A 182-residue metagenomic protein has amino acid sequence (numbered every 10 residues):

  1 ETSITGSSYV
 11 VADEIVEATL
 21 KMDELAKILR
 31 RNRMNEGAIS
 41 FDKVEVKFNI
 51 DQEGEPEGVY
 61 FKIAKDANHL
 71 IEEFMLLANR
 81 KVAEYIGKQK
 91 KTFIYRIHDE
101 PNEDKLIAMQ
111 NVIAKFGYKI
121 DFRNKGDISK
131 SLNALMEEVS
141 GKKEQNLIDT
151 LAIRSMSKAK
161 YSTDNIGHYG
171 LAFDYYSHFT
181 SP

Functional and structural regions predicted by a protein language model:
E1-P182: Conserved, carboxylate-rich catalytic/transport cores that coordinate ions
